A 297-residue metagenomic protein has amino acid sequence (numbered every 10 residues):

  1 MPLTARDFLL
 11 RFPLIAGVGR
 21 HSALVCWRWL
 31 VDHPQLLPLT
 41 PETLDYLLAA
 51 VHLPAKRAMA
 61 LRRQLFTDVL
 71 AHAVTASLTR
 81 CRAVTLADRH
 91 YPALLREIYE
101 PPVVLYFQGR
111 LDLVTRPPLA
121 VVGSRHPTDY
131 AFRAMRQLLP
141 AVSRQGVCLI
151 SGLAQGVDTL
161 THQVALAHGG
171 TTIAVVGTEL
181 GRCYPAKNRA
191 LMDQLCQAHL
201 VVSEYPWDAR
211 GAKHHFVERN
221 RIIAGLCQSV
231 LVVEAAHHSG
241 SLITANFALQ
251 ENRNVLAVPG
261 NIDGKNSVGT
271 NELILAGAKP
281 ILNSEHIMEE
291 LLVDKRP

Functional and structural regions predicted by a protein language model:
M1-A131: Short, positively charged patches
M1-A5, L86-P297: Glycine-biased, small-residue-rich flexible motifs in mid-sequence functional cores and linkers
